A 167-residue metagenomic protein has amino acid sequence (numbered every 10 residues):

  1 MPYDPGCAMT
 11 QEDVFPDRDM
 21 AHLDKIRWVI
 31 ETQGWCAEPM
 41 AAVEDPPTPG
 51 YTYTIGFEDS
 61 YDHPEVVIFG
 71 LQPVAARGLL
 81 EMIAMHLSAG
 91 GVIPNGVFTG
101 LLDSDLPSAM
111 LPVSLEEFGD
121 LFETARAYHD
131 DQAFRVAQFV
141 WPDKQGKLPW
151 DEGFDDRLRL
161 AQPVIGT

Functional and structural regions predicted by a protein language model:
M1-P46, E58-Y61, V67-T167: Acidic, proline/glycine-rich low-complexity IDRs
Y51-T54: A short, structured beta-strand/loop element
